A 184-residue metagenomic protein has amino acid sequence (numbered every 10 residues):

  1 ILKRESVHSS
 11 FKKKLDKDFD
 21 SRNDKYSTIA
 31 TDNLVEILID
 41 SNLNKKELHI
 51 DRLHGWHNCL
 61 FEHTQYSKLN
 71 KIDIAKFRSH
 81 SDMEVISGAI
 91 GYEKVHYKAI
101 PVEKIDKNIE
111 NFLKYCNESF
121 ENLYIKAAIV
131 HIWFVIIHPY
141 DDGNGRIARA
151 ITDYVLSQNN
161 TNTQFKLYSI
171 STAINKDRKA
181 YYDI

Functional and structural regions predicted by a protein language model:
I1-I184: FIC/Doc superfamily catalytic core
